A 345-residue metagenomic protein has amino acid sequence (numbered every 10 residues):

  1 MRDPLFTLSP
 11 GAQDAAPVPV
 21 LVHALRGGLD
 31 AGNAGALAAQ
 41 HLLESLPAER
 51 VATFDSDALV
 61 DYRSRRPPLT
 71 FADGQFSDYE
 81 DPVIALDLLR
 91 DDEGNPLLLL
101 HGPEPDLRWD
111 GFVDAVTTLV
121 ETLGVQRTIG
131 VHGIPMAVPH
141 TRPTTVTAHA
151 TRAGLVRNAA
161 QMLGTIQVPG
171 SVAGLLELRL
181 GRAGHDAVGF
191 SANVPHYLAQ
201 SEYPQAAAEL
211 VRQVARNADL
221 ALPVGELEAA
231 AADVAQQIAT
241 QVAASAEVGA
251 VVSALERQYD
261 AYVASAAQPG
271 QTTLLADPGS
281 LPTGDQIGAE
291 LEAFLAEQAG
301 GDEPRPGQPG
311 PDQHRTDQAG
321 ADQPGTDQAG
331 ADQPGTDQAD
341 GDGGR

Functional and structural regions predicted by a protein language model:
M1-G102: N-terminal short beta-loop-beta anion/metal-coordinating cradle
L25-L29, L99-W109, A159-Q167, Y197-S201: Flexible, glycine/proline-enriched loop segments at strand-loop-helix junctions that form or flank small-ligand binding
N33-L37, L107, G111, Q167 (+4 more regions): Conserved active-site and cofactor/substrate-binding residues in soluble primary-metabolism enzymes
A52, L98-L100, I129, D186-S191: Hydrophobic/aromatic beta-strand patches that form the interior of the parallel beta-sheet core in alpha/beta enzyme
N95, P103-G154, L175-L176: Internal, conserved structured core segments that host functional sites
A137-A221: Catalytic cores of processing enzymes, dominated by hydrolases/peptidases, characterized by acidic/His-rich
L198-D312, D332, D337-R345: A conserved C-terminal secondary-structure "cap"
D312-D317, D322, D327, D332: Intrinsic-disorder-associated, low-complexity terminal segments enriched in Asp/Asn/His/Tyr and depleted of Lys/Arg
